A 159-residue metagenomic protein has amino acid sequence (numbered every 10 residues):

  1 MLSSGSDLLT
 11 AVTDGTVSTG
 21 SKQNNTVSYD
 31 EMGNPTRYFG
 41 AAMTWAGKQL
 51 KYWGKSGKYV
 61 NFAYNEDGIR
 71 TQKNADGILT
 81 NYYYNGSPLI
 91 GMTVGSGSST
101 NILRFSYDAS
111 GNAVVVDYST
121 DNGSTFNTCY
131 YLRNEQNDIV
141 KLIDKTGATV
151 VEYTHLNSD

Functional and structural regions predicted by a protein language model:
M1, S98-S99: Active-site-adjacent substrate-recognition loops and nearby beta-strands within hydrolase catalytic domains
M1-G15: Conserved catalytic cores of ATP-dependent inositol ring kinases
D14-K22: Beta-propeller and related beta-repeat scaffolds in trafficking/envelope systems
S21-Y84, T100, S106-D159: Residue-level markers of secondary-structure register and packing in elongated scaffolds
G91-M92: GHKL/Histidine-kinase-like ATPase module
